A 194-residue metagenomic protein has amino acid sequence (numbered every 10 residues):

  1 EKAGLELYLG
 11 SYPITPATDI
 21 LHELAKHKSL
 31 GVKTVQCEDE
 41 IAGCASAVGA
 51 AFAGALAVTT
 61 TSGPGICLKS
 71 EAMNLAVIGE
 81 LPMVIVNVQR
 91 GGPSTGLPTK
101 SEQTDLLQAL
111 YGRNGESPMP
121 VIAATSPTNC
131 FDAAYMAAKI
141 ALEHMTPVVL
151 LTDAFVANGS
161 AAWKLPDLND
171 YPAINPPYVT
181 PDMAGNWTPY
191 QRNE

Functional and structural regions predicted by a protein language model:
E1-A3, A133-E194: Flexible, low-complexity linker and terminal segments
E1-G112, S117-M119, A123-A124: Thiamine diphosphate
Y8, K69, P127, A134 (+2 more regions): Functionally constrained cores in energy, signaling, and assembly domains
Y12, F52, I66, F131 (+2 more regions): Broad hydrophobic/π-residue packing in well-ordered secondary structure
G92-S94, N129-C130, A157-S160: Short, well-ordered, mixed-charge alpha-helical segments that flank or form enzyme active sites
E116-A141: Active-site/ligand-binding-proximal alpha/beta "capping" segment
